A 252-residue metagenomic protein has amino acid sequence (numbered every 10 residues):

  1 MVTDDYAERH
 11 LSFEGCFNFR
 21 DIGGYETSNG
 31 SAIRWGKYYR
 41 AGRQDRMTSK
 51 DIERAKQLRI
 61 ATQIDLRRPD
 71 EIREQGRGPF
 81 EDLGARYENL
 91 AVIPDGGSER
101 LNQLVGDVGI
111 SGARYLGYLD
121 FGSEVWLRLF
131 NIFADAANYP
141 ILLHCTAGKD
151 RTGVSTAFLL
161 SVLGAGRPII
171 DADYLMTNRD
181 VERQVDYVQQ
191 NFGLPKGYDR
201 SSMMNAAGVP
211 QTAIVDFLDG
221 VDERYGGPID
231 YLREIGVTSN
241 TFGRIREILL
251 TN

Functional and structural regions predicted by a protein language model:
M1-L142, V154-N252: Cys-dependent protein tyrosine phosphatase-like superfamily
A147, R151-T152: Ser/Thr-glycine-rich phosphate-binding loops at phosphate-binding pockets of nucleotides, nucleotide cofactors
